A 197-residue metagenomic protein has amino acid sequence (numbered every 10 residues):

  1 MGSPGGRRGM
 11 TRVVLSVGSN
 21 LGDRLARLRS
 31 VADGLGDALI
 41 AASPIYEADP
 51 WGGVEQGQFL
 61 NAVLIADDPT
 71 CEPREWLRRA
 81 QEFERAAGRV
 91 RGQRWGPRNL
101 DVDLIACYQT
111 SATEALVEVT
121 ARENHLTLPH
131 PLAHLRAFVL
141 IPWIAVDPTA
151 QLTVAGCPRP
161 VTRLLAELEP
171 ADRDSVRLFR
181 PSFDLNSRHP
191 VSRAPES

Functional and structural regions predicted by a protein language model:
S3-G9: Short, Lys/Arg-enriched N-terminal segments with co-localized hydrophobic residues within the first ~10-30 amino acids
M10-V14: Extreme N-terminal starter segment of soluble prokaryotic enzymes
S19, L64-T70, A106-Q109: Short beta-strand-to-loop capping motifs
D23-A26: Short N-terminal binding/cap micro-motifs at the start of the first secondary-structure element
L28-R29, T113: Short amphipathic alpha-helical segments
S30-E72: Short, surface-exposed acidic-centric catalytic microdomains
S43, W51-L60, R74-S197: Flexible, gly/pro- and Lys/Arg-enriched active-site loops
